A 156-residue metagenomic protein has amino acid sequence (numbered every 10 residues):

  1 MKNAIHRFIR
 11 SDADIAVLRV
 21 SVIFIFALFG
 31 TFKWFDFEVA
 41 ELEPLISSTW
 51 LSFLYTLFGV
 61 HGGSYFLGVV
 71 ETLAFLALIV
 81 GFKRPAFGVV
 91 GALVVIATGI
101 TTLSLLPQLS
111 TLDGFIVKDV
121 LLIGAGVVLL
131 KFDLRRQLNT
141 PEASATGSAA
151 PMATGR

Functional and structural regions predicted by a protein language model:
M1-R156: Membrane-interface extramembranous regions
